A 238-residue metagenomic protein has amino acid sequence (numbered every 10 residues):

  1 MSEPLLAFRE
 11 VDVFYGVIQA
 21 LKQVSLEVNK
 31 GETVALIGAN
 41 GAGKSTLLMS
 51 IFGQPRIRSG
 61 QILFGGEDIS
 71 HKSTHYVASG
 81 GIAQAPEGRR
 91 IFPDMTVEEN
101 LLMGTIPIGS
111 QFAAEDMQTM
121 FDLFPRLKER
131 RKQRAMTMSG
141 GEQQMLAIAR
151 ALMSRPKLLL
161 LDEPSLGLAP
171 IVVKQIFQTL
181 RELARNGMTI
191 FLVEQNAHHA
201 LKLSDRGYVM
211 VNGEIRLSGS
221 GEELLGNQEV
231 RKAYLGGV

Functional and structural regions predicted by a protein language model:
S2-V238: Glycine-rich phosphate-binding loops of nucleotide-dependent enzymes
